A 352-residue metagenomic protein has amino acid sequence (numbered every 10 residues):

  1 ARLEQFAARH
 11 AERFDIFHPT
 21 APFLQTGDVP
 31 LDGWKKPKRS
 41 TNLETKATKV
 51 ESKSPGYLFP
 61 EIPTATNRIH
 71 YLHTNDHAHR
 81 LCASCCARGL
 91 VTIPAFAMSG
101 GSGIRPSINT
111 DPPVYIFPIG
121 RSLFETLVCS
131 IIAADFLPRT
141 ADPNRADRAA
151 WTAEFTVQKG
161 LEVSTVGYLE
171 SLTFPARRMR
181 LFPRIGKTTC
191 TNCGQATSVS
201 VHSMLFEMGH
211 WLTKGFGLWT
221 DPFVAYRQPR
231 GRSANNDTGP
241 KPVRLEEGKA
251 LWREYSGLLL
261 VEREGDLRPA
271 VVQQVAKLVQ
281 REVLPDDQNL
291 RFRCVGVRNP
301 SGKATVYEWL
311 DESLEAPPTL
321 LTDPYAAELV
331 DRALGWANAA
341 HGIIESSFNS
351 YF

Functional and structural regions predicted by a protein language model:
A1-A65, G89-T92, A97-F352: Extended alpha-helical scaffolding segments
H70-L72: Beta-strand elements of modular eukaryotic interaction domains
T74-H77, R184-I185: Flanking scaffold residues of small Cys/His-coordinated metal-binding clusters
C82-C85, C193: Short Cys/His-rich metal-coordination motifs, predominantly Zn2+-binding knuckles/fingers
